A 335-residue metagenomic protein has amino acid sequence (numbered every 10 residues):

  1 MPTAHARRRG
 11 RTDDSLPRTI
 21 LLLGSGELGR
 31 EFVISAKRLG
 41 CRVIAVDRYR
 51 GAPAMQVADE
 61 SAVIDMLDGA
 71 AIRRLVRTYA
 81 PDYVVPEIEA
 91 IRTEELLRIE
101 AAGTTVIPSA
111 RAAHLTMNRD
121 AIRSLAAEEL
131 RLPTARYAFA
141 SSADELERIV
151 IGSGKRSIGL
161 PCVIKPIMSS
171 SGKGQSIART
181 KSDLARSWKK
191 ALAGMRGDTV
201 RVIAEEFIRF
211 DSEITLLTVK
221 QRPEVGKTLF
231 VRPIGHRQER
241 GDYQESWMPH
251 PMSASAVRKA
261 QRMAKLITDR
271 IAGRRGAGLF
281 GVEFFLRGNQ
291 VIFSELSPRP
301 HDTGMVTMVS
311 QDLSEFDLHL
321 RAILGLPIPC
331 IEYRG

Functional and structural regions predicted by a protein language model:
M1-M117, A121, S141-D144: ATP-binding N-terminal substructure of ATP-dependent carboxylate-amine bond-forming enzymes
C41, T104, L132, L160 (+1 more regions): Short glycine/serine/threonine/alanine-rich loop segments
Y49, E89, I167, F207-I208 (+4 more regions): Anionic group-transfer/hydrolysis microenvironments
L115-R270: Active-site nucleotide/adenylate-binding loops and adjacent lid/helix of ATP-dependent enzymes
L229, F280, V291-E295: Protein kinase-like catalytic core scaffold
G241-P251, E295-M308: Short, flexible active-site loops
K259-V282, R287, S297-G335: Active-site "cap" helix and flanking loop/linker of ATP-utilizing ligase/carboxylase catalytic domains
